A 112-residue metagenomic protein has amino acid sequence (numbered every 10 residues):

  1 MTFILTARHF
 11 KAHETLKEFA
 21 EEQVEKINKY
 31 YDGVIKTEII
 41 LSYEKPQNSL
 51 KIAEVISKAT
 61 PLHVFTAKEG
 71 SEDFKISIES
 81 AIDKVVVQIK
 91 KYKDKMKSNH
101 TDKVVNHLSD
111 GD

Functional and structural regions predicted by a protein language model:
M1-D112: N-terminal, polar/charged subdomain of small-to-medium soluble alpha/beta proteins
